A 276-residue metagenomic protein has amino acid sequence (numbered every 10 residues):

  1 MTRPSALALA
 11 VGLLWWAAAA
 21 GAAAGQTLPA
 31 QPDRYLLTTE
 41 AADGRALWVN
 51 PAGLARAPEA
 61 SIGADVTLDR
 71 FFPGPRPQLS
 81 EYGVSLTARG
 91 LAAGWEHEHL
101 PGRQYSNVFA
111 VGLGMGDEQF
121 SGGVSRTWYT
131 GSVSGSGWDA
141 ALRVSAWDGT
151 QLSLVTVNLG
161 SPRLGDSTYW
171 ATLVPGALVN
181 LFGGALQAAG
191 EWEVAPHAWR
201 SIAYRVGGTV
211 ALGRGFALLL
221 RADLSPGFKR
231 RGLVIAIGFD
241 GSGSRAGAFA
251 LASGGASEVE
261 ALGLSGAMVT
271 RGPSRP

Functional and structural regions predicted by a protein language model:
M1-P4: Positively charged n-region of N-terminal signal peptides that target proteins for export
A8-A19: Bacterial N-terminal signal peptides
A20-G25: Boundary at the C-terminal end of the N-terminal hydrophobic targeting segment
Q26-P276: Subset of outer-membrane beta-barrel
